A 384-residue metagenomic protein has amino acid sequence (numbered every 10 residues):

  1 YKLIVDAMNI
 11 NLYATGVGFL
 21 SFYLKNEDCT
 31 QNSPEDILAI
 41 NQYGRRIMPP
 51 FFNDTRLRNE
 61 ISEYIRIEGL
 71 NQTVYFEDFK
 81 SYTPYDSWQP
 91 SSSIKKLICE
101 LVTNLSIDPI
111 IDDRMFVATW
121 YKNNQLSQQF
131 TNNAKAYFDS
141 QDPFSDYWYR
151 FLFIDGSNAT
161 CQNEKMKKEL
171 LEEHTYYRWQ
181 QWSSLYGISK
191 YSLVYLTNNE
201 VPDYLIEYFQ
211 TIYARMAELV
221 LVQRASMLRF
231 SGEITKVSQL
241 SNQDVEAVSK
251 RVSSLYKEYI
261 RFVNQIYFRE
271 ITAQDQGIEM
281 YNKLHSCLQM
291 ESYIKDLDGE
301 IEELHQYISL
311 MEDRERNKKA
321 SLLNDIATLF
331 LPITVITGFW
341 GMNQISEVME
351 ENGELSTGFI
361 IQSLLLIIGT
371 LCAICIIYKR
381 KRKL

Functional and structural regions predicted by a protein language model:
I4-N242: Extended alpha-helical interaction modules
R150-N163, I260-V263, K295, E302-H305: Generic detector of short, locally flexible boundary/turn motifs and exposed helical patches
V194-L196, R261, P332: Structured core elements
T211-A214, M280-K283, G353: Short helix/strand-bridging catalytic loops that position acidic/His residues to coordinate divalent metals and engage
L221-R224, E233-V237, Q243-E302: Structured inter-helical modules in multipass membrane proteins
E291-S292, D296-L384: Hydrophobic alpha-helical transmembrane segments and their immediately adjacent juxtamembrane loops
